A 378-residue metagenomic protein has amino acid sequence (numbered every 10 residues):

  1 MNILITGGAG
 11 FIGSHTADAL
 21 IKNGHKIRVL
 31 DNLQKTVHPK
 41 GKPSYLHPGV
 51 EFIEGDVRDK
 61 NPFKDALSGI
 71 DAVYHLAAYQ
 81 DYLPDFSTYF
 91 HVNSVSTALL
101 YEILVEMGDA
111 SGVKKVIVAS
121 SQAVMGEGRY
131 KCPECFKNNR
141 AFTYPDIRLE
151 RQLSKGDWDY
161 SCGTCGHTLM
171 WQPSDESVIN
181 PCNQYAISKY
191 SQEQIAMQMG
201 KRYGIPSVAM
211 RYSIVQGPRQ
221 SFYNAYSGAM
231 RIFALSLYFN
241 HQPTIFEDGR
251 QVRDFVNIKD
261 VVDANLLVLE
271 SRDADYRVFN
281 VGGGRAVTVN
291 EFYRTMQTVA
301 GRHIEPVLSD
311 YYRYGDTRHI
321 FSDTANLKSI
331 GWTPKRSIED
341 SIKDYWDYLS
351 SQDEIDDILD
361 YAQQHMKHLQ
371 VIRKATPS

Functional and structural regions predicted by a protein language model:
M1-Y212: N-terminal Rossmann-like NAD(P)+-binding domain of SDR-like oxidoreductases, especially those catalyzing
K40-K42, E127-C132, Q220-N224, F292 (+1 more regions): Short aromatic-enriched loop/helix-cap "lid" or pocket-rim segments at secondary-structure transitions that line
R58, P84, V92-V95, E176 (+7 more regions): Residue-level signal for the nucleotide or nucleotide-sugar donor/cofactor binding architecture
L100, A196, F233, N326-L327: Structural element of the ATP-grasp superfamily
L104-G108, G200, L237, I245 (+1 more regions): Hydrophobic pocket-lining residues that define ligand/cofactor binding sites across diverse proteins
Y160, T168-N183, S207-F222, I232-V256 (+1 more regions): A conserved pocket-lining segment of Rossmann-fold NAD(P)-dependent short-chain dehydrogenase/reductase
S191, I195, M199, A229 (+3 more regions): Hydrophobic alpha-helix immediately C-terminal to the catalytic Tyr-X-X-X-Lys motif of short-chain
F239-S378: C-terminal substrate-binding subdomain of Rossmann-fold SDR/epimerase-dehydratase oxidoreductases
